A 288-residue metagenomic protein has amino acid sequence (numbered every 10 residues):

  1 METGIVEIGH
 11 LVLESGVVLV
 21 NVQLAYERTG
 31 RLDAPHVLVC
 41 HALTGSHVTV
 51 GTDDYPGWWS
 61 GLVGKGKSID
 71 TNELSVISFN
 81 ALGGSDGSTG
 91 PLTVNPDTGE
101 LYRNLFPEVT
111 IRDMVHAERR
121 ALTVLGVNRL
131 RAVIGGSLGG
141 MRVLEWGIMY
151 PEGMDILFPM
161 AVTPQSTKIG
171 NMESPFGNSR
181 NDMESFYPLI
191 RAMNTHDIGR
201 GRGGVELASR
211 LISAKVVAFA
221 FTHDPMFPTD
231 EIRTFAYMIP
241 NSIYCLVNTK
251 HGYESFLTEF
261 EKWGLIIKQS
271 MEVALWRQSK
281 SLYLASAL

Functional and structural regions predicted by a protein language model:
M1-V39, D53: Catalytic-loop region of hydrolases
E27, R31-N95: N-terminal cap/lid subdomain of alpha/beta-hydrolase-fold enzymes
K67-V124, G170: Cap/lid segment of the alpha/beta-hydrolase catalytic domain
G140-P151: Short glycine-enriched nucleophile-adjacent loop and the immediately C-terminal alpha-helix near the catalytic center
E152-S179: A catalytic-pocket lid/entrance helix-loop region that shapes and gates access to the active site across common
M172-A214, M226: Alpha/beta-hydrolase
L207-V217, T222-I243: Conserved loop-alpha-helix segment in the C-terminal half of the alpha/beta-hydrolase fold that carries the catalytic
R233-Y237, N241-L288: Catalytic active-site module of serine/aspartate enzymes centered on a nucleophile-bearing elbow/loop
